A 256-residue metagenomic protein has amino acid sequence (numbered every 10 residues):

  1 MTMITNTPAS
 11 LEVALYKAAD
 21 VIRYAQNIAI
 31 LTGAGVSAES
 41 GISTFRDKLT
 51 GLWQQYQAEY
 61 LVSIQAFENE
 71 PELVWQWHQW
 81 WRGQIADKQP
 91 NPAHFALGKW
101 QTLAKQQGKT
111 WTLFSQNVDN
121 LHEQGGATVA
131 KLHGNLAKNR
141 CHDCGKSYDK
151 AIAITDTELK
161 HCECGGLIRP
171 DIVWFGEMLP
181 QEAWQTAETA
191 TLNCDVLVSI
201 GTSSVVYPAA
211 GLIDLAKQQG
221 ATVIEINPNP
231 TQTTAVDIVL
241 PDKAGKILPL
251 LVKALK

Functional and structural regions predicted by a protein language model:
M1-K256: Conserved catalytic core of sirtuin-type NAD+-dependent deacylases
